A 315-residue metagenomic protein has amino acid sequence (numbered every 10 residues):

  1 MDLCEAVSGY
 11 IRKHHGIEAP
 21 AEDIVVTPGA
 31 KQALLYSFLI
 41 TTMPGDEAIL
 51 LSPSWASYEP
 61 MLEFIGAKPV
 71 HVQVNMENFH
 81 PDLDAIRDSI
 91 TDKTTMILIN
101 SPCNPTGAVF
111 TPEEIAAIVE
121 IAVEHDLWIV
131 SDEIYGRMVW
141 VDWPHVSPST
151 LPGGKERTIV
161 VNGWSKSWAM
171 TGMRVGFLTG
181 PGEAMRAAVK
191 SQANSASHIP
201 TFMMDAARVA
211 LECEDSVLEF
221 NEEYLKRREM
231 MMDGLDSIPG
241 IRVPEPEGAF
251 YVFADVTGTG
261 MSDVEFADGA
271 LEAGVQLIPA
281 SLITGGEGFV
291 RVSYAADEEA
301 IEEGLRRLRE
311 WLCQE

Functional and structural regions predicted by a protein language model:
M1-G9, P102, I199: A structural motif shared across PLP-dependent enzymes of the aminotransferase-like
H14-E315: PLP-dependent class I/II
